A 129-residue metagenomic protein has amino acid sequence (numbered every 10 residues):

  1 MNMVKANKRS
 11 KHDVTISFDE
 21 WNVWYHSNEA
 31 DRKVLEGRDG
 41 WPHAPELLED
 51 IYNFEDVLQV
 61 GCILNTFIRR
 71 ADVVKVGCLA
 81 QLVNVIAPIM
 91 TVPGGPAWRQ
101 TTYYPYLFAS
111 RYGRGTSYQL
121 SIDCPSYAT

Functional and structural regions predicted by a protein language model:
A6-K11: Short helix-capping segments at alpha-helix termini
D13-T129: Aromatic/acidic polysaccharide-binding cleft in carbohydrate-active enzymes
